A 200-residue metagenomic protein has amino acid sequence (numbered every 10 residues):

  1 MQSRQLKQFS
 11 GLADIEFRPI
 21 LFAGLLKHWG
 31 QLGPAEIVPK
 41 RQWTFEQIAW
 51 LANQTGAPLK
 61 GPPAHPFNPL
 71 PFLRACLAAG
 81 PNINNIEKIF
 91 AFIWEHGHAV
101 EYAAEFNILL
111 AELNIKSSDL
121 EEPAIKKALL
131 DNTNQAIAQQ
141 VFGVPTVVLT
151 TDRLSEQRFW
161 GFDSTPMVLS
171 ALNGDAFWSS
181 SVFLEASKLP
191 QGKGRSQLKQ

Functional and structural regions predicted by a protein language model:
M1-F17, N84, K88-Q200: C-terminal cap of thioredoxin/glutaredoxin-like
M1-H96, A186-Q197: Structural alpha/beta surface segment adjacent to cysteine/selenocysteine redox centers across thiol/disulfide enzymes
